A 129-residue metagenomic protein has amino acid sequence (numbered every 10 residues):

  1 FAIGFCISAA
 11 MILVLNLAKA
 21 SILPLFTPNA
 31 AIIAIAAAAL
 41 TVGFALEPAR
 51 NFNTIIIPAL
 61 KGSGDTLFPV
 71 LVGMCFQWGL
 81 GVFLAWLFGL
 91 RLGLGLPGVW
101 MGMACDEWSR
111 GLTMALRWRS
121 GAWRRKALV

Functional and structural regions predicted by a protein language model:
F1-L46, F88-V129: Short alpha-helical transmembrane segments in multi-pass integral membrane proteins
V14, F52, G79-L80: Residue positions within transmembrane alpha-helices of multi-pass solute transporters
A20, T54-I57, P69, A85 (+1 more regions): Interfacial helix-capping/hinge residues at the ends of transmembrane alpha-helices
T41, G73-F83: Small-residue-enriched core segments of transmembrane alpha-helices in multipass membrane transport and channel
F44-C75: Membrane-interface junctions at transmembrane-helix termini in multi-pass inner-membrane proteins
I57, F68, L84, R117 (+1 more regions): Enrichment for repetitive, rod-forming helical segments
T66-F68, W78, L84, P97: A short pocket-lining beta-strand/turn micro-motif at the edge of beta-sheets
